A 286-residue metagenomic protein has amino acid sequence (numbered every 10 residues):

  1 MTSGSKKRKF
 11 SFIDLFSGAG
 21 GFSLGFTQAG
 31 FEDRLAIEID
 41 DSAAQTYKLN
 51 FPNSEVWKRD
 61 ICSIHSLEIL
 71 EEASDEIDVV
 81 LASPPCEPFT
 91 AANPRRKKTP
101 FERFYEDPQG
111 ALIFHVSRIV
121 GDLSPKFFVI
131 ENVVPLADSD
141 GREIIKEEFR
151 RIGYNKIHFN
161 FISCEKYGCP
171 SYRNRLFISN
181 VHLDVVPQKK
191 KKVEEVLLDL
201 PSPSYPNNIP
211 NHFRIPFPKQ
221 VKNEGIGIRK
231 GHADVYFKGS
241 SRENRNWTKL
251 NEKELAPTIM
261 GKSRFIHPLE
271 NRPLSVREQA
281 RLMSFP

Functional and structural regions predicted by a protein language model:
T2-S124, V134-D138: Core alpha/beta nucleotide-donor-binding catalytic domains of modification enzymes
S23, E87-A92, L136-S139, G168-S171 (+2 more regions): Short catalytic/ligand-binding loop motif for oxyanion handling, primarily in non-cytosolic enzymes, centered on
D60, F159-I162, K238-E243: Short gly/ser/thr-rich secondary-structure transition/capping motifs
I64, F89, C169, L197 (+3 more regions): Short clusters of hydrophobic/aromatic residues that line enzyme substrate/ligand-binding pockets
A73, P170-Y172, L250-K253: Extracellular/periplasmic catalytic domains that process cell-envelope and extracellular macromolecules
P108-S171, F177-N180: Conserved Class I SAM-dependent methyltransferase catalytic core
G168-K222: Flexible, glycine-/basic-rich loop-and-beta segments that form/coincide with the SAM-dependent methyltransferase
H212-P286: C-terminal target-recognition/interaction regions appended to catalytic cores
